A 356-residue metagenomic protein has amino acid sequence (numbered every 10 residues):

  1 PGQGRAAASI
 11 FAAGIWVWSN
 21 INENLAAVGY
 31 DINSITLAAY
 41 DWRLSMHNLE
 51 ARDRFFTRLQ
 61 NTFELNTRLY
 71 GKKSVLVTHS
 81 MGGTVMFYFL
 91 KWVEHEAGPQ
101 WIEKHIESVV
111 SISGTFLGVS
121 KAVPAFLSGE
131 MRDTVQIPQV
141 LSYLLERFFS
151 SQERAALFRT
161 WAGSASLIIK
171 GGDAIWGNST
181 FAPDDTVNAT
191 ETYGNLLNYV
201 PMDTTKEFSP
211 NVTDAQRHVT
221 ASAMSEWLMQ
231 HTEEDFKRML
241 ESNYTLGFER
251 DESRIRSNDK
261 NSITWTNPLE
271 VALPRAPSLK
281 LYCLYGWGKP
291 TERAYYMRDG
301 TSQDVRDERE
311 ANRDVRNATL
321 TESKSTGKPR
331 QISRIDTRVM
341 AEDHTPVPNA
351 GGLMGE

Functional and structural regions predicted by a protein language model:
P1-T160, A165-G194, Y199, N211 (+3 more regions): N-terminal non-catalytic accessory region
G14-L25, R52-T67, P201-R275: A Trp-anchored, charged/polar loop motif used as the substrate-binding/catalytic surface of acyl/ester-handling
A276-Y282: Short, proline-enriched alpha-helix->beta-strand connector loops that line the catalytic pocket of alpha/beta-hydrolase
G286: Glycine-rich anion/phosphate-binding loop at the beta-strand->alpha-helix junction
